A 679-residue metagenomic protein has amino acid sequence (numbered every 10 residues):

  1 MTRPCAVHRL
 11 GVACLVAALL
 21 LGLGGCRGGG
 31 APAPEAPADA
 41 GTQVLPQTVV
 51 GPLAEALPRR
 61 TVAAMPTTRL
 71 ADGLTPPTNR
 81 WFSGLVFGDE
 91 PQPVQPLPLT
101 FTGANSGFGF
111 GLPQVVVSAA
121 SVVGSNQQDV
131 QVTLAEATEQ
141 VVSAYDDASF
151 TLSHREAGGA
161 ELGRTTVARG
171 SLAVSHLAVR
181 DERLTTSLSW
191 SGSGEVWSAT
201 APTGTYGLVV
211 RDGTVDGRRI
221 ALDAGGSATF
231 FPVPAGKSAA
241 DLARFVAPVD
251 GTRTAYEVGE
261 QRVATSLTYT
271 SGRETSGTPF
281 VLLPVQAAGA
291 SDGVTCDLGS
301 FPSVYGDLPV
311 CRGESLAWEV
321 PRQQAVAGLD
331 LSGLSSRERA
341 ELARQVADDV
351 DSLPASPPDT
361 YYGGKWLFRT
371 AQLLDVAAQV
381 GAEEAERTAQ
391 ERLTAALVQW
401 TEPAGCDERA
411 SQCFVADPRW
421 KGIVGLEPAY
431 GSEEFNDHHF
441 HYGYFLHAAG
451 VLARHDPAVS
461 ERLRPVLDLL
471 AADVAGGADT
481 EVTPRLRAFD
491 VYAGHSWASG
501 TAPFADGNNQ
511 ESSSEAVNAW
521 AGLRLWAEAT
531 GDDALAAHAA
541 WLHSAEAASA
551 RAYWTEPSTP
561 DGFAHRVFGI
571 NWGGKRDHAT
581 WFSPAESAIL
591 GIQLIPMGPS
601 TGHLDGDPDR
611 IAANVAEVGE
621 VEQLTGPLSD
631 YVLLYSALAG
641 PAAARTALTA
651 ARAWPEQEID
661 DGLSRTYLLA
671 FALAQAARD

Functional and structural regions predicted by a protein language model:
T2-P32: Secretory targeting and sorting signals
C26-E427, S432, D437, G477 (+3 more regions): Ser/Thr/Asn(+Pro)-rich, low-complexity disordered segments
P357-A377, L393, S432-A471, S512-W520: Aromatic-rich carbohydrate-recognition surfaces in CAZymes
V380-G381, L452-R462, L523-A537: Inter-helical turn/loop segments and adjacent helix faces that build the functional surface of alpha-helical bundle
L397-N436, H447, V451-G507: Active-site lining segments of carbohydrate-active enzymes
D468-N571: A compositional/structural signature marking long, glycine- and acidic/polar-rich segments with frequent tryptophans
